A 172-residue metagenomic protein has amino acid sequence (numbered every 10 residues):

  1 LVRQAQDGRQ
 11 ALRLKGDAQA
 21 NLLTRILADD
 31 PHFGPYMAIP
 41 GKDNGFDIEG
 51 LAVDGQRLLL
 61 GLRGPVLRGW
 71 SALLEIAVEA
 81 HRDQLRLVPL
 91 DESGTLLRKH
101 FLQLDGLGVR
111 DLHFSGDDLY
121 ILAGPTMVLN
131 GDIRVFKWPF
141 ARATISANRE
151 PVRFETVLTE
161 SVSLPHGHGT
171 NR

Functional and structural regions predicted by a protein language model:
L1-R172: Sequence/structural signature of beta-propeller domains
